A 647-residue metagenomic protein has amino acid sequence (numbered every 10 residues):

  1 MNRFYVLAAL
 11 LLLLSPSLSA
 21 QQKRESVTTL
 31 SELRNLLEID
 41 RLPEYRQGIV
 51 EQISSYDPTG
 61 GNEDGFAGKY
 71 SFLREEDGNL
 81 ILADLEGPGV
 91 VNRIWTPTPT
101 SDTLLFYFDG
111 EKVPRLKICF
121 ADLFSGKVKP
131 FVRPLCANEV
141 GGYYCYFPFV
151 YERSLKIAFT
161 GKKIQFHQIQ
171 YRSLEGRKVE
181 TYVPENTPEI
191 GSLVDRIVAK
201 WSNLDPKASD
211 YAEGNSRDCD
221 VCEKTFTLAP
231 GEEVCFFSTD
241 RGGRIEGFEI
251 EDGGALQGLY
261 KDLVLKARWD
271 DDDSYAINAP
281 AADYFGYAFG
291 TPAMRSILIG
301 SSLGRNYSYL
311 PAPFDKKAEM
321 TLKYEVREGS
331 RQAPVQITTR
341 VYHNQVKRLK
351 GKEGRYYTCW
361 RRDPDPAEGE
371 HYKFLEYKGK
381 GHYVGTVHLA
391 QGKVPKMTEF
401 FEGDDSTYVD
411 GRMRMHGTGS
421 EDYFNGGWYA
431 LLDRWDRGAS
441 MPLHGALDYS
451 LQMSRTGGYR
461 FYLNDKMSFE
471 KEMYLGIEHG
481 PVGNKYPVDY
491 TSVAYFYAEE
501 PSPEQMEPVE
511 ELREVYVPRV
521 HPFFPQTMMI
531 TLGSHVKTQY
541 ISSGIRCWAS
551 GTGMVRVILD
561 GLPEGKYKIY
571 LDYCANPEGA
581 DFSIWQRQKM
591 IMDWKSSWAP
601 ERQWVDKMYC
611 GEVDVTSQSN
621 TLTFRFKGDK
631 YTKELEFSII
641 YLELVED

Functional and structural regions predicted by a protein language model:
F4-L14: Sec-dependent N-terminal signal peptides
L7-A9, I53, G300-S302, G533 (+1 more regions): Compositionally biased, intrinsically disordered low-complexity segments
L12, E86, T98, F149 (+14 more regions): A generic structural signal for short, solvent-exposed coil/turn residues that cap or connect secondary-structure
Q21-H521: Beta-strand-centric surfaces of beta-sandwich/beta-rich domains
Y408-V409, R414-S420, M506-D647: Extracytoplasmic
